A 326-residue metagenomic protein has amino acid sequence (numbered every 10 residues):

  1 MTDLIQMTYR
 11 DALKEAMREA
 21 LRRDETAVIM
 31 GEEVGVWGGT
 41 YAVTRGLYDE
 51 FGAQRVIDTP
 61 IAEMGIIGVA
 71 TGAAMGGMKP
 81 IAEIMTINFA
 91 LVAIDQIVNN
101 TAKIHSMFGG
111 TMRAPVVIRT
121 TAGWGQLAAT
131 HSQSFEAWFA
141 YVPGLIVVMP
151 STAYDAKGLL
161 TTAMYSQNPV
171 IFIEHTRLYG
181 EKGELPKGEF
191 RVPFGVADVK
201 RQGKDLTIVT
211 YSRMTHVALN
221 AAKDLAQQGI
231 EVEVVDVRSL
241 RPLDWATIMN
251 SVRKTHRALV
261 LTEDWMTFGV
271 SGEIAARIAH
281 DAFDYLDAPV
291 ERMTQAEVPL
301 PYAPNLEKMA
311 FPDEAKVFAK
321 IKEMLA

Functional and structural regions predicted by a protein language model:
M1-P169, I173, K308-M309: Thiamine diphosphate
Y41-G46, E50, M112-V117, T121 (+3 more regions): Thiamine diphosphate
